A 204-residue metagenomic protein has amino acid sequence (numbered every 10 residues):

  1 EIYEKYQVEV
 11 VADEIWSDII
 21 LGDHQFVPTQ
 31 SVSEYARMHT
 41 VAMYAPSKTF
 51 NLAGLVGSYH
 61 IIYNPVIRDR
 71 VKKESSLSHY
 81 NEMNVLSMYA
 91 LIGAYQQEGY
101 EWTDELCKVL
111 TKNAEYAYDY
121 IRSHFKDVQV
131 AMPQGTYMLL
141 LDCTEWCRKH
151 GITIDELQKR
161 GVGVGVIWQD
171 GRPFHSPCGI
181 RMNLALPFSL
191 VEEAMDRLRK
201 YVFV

Functional and structural regions predicted by a protein language model:
E1-V204: PLP-dependent class I/II
